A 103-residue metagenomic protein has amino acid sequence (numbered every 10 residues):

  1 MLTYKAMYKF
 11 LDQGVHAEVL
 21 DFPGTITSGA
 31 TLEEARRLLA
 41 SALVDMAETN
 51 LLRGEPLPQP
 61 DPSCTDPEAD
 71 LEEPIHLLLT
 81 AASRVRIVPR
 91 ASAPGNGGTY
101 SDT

Functional and structural regions predicted by a protein language model:
M1-T3, R37-T103: Short, charged, surface-exposed hinge/linker loops at domain edges that act as mobile lids or interdomain connectors
Y4, V15, T25-T27: Structural detector for hydrophobic anchor residues on beta-strands
M7-D21: Short aromatic-glycine-(Arg/Gly/Cys) micro-motifs in beta-strand/loop hairpins
L20-P23, T103: Short, proline-centered helix/strand-breaking motifs
P23-E34: A short, exposed loop/beta-hairpin motif centered on an aromatic-Gly-Thr core
